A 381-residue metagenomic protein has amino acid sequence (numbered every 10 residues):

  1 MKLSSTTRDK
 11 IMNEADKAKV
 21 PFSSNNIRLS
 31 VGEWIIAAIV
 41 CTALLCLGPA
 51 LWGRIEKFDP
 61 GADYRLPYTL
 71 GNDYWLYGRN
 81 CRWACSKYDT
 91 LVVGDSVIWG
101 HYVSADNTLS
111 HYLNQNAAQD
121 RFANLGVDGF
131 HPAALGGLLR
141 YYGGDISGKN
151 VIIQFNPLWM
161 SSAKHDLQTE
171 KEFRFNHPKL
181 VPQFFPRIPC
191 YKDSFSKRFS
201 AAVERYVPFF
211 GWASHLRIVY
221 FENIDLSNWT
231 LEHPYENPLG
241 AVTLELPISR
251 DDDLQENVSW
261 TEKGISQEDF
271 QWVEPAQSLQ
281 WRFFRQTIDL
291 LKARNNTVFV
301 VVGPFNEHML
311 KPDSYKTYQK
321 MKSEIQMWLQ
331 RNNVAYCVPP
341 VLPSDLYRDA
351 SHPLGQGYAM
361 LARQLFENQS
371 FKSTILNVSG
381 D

Functional and structural regions predicted by a protein language model:
M1-D89, I146-S147, D381: N-terminal secretory targeting modules
F58, E170-R294: Secreted/periplasmic serine-hydrolase-like ester/acetyl group-modifying domain
A84-R187: Membrane-embedded segments
Y102-A105, K311-K316, D349-A350: Short, solvent-exposed loop/turn segments at secondary-structure boundaries
N124-D128, V302, V338-P340: Residue-level recognition of beta-strand->loop/alpha-helix junctions
F284-F299, W328-A335: A structural motif corresponding to the C-terminal end of an alpha-helix and its immediate exit/capping segment
F305-V338: Substrate-gating cap/lid alpha-helix
D349-D381: Histidine-centered active-site loop/cap adjacent to the catalytic His in serine esterases/O-acetyl transfer systems
